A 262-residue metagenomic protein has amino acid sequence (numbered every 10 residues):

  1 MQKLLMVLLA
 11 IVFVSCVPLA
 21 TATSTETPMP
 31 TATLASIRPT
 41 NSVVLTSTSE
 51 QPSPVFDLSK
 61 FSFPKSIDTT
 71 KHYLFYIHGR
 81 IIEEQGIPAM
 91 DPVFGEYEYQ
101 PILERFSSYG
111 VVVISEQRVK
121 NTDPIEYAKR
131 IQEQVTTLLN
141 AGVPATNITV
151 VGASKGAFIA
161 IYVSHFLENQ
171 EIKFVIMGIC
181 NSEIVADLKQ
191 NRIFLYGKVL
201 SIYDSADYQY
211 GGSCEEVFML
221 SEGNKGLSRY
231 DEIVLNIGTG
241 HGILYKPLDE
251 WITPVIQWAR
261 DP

Functional and structural regions predicted by a protein language model:
V17-L19: Bacterial signal peptide processing site
T21-V55: Ser/Thr-rich, Proline-interspersed low-complexity disordered segments
D57-R105: Short, surface-exposed "cap/lid" segments of acyl-processing enzymes
S66-I67, K173-H241: The feature captures the conserved acid-bearing segment of alpha/beta-hydrolase catalytic domains
I77, L227-P262: C-terminal catalytic histidine-bearing segment of alpha/beta-hydrolase fold enzymes
E98-I102, K120-A145: Alpha/beta-hydrolase active-site loop
I102-T122: Conserved alpha/beta-hydrolase
V151-A160: Gly/Ala-rich beta-loop-alpha elbow adjacent to hydrolase catalytic centers
